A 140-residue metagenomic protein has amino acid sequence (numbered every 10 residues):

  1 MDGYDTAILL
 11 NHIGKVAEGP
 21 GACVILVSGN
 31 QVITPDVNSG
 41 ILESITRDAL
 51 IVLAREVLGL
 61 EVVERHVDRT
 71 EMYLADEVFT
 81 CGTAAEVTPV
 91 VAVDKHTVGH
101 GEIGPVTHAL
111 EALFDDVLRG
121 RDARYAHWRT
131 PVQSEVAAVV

Functional and structural regions predicted by a protein language model:
M1-V16, C23: Internal active-site segments that recognize and position negatively charged phosphoryl groups and nucleotide moieties
V16-V140: Conserved catalytic-core subdomain
